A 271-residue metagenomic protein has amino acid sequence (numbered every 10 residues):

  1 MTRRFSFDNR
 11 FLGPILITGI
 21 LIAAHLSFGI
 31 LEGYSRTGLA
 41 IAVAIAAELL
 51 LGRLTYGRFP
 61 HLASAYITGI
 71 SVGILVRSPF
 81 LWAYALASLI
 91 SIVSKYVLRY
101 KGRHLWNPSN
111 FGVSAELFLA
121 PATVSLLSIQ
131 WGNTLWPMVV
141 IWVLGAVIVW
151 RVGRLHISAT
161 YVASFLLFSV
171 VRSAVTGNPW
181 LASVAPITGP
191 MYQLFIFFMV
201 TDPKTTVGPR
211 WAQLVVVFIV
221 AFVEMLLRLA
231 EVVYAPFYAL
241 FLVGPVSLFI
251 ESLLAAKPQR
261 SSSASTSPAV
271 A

Functional and structural regions predicted by a protein language model:
M1-G52: N-terminal signal-anchor module of multipass membrane proteins
M1-T18, F168-A271: C-terminal transmembrane helix-loop-helix hairpin of multi-pass membrane proteins
T2, A46-R58, I90-H104, V143-R154 (+3 more regions): C-terminal ends of transmembrane helices
I17-A23, A44-E48, S64-G73, A87-S94 (+4 more regions): Hydrophobic, membrane-inserted alpha-helices
G29-V43, G73-A87, S125-V139, W180-Y192: Structural signature of hydrophobic alpha-helical transmembrane segments
R58-W131: Membrane-interface helix-loop-helix junctions at boundaries between adjacent transmembrane segments
S109-V113, S158-L167, A212-A221: Central hydrophobic cores of alpha-helical transmembrane segments in multi-pass integral membrane proteins
A120-V171, N178: Internal active-site segments that recognize and position negatively charged phosphoryl groups and nucleotide moieties
